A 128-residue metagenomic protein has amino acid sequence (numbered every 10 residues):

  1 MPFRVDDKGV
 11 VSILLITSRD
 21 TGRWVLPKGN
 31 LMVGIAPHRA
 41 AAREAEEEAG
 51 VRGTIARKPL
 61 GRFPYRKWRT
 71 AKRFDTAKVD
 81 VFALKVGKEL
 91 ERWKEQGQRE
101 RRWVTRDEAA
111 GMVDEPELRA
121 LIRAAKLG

Functional and structural regions predicted by a protein language model:
M1-L26: N-terminal strand-loop-strand
F3-D7, R62-T70, Q96, R123: Class I (Rossmann-like) S-adenosyl-L-methionine-dependent methyltransferase catalytic domain, capturing the SAM-binding
R19, L31, V86: Hydrophobic pocket-lining residues within nucleotide cofactor-binding pockets
V25, T76, W103: Short aromatic/basic micro-patch
L26-L60: The catalytic Nudix box helix
R43-V51, D114, L118, L127: Short, intrinsically disordered, mixed-charge
G50-E89: Active-site segment of metal-dependent pyrophosphate-handling enzymes, primarily the Nudix hydrolase catalytic core
D80-R123: NUDIX/MutT-family hydrolases
